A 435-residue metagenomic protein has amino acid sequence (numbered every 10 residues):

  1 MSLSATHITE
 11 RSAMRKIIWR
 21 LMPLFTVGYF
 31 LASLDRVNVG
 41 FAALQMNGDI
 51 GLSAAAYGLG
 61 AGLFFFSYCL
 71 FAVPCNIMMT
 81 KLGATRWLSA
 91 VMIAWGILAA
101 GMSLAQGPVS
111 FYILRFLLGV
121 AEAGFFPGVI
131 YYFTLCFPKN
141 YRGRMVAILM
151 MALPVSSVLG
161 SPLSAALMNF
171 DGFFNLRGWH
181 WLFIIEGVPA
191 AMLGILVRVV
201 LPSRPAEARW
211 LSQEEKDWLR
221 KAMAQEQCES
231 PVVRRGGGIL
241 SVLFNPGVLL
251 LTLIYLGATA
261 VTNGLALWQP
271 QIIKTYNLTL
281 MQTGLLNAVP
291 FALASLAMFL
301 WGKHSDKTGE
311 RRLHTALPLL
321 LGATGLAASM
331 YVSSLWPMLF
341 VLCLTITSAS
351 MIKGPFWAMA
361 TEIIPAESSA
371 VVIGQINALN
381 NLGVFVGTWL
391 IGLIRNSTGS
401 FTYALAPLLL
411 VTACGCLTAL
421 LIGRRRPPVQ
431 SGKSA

Functional and structural regions predicted by a protein language model:
V39-G40, L240-F299, K353, W357: Extracytoplasmic gate region of multi-pass secondary transporters
M46-N47, M78-M79, L163-F173, I273-K274 (+2 more regions): Interfacial helix-cap and linker-helix signal at transmembrane-aqueous boundaries of multi-pass secondary transporters
G51, G83, L104-S110, A121 (+3 more regions): Helix-breaking motifs and short loop linkers at transmembrane-helix boundaries and internal kinks in secondary membrane
L70-V109: Conserved MFS/SLC helix-loop-helix module at the cytosolic interface between two early adjacent transmembrane helices
T80-M92, D306-L319: Cytoplasmic membrane-interface "Motif A"-like loop-to-helix N-cap segments of 12-TM Major Facilitator Superfamily
L114-M151: Cytoplasmic helix-loop-helix junction between adjacent transmembrane helices in 12-TM secondary transporters
R144-M168, P189-A190, N377-G387: Glycine-rich segments within core transmembrane alpha-helices of 12-TM secondary carriers
R311-M359: C-terminal transmembrane helical hairpin of 12-TM major facilitator-type secondary transporters
